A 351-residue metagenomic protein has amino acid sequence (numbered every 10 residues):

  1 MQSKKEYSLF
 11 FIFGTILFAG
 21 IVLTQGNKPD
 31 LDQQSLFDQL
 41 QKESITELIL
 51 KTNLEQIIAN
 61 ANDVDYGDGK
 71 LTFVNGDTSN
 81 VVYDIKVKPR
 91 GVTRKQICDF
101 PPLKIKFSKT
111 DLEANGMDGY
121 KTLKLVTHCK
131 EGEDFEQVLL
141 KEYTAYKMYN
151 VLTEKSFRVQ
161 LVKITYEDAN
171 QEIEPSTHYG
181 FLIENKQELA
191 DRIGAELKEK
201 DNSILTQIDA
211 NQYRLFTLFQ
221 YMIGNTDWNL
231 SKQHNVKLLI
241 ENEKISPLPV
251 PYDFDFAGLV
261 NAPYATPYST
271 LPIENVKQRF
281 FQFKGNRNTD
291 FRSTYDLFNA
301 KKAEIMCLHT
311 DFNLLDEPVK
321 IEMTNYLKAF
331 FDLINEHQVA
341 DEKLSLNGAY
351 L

Functional and structural regions predicted by a protein language model:
M1-P29: Bacterial Sec-dependent N-terminal signal peptides
T24-L351: Phosphate/dinucleotide-binding and metal-coordinating scaffold of catalytic cores in nucleotide-dependent enzymes
